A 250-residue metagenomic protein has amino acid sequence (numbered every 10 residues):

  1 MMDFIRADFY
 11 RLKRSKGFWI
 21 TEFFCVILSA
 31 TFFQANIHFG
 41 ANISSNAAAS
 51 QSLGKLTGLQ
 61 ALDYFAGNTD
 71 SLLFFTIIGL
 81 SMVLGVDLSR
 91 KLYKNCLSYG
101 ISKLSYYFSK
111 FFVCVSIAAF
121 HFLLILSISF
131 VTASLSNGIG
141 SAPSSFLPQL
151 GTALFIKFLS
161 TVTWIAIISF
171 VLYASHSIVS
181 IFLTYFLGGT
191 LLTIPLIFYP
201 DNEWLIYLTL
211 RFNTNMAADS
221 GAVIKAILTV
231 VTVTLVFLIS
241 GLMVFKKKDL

Functional and structural regions predicted by a protein language model:
M1-C25: Aromatic- and glycine-rich beta-strand/loop motifs that create alpha-glucan
I5, R11, T232-L250: Junction motif at the cytosolic side of a transmembrane helix
K16-W19, S102-L104, F108, F146 (+1 more regions): Membrane-helix interface segments
F23-V83, F108-S175, N213-V231: Secretory targeting signals
T31-F39, S175-L210: Transmembrane helix segments
F39-S44, L88, L92, T132-S141 (+5 more regions): Membrane-interfacial segments
L80-Y99, K103: Transmembrane helix boundary and interhelical loop/hinge segments in multi-pass membrane proteins
D87-L88, F122, T163-I167, I178 (+1 more regions): Transmembrane alpha-helices and adjacent helix-loop boundaries
